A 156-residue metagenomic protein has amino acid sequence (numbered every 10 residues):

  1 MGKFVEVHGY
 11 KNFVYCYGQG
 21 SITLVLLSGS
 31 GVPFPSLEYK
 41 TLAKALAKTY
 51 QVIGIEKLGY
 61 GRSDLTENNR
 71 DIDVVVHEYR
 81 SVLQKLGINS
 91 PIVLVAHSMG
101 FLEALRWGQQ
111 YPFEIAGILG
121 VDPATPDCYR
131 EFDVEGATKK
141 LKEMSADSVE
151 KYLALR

Functional and structural regions predicted by a protein language model:
M1-K11: N-terminal cap/lid segment of alpha/beta-hydrolase-fold proteins
Y10-R62: Conserved HGGG/HGGXW glycine-rich cap/lid loop of the alpha/beta-hydrolase fold
L46, W107-Y111: Aromatic pocket-lining residues of Rossmann-like dinucleotide-binding sites
K48-T49, N89, E114: Structured helix-beta-strand junction loops
G54-V95, Y111, T125-C128, F132 (+1 more regions): Active-site loop/oxyanion-hole signature of alpha/beta-hydrolase fold enzymes
I92-V93, A116-L119: Residue in the alpha/beta-hydrolase core beta-strand immediately N-terminal to the catalytic nucleophile
A96-G100, A104: Gly/Ala-rich beta-loop-alpha elbow adjacent to hydrolase catalytic centers
I118-L155: Flexible "cap/lid" loop of the alpha/beta hydrolase fold
